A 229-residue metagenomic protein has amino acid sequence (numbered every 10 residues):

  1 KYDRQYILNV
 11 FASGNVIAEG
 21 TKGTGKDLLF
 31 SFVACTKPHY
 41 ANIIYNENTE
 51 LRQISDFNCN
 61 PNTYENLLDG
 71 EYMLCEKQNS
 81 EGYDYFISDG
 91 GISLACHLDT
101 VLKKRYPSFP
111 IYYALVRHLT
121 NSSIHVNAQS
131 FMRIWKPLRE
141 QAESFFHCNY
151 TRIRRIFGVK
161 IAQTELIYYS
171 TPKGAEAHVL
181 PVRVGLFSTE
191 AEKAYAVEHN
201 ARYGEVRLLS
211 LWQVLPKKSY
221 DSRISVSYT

Functional and structural regions predicted by a protein language model:
K1, L28-L29, S93: ASCE RecA-like P-loop NTPase motor cores that couple ATP hydrolysis to mechanical translocation on nucleic acids
Y2-V10: Pre-Walker A adenine-sensing motif
A12-C35: Glycine-rich P-loop/Walker A and Walker A-like loops and their local beta1-loop-alpha1 context in P-loop NTPases
N15-I17, P38, Y85-I87, S123-H125: Residue-level preference for the first positions of well-ordered beta-strands
C35-N42: Post-Walker A helix-loop "phosphate-sensing" segment adjacent to the P-loop in P-loop NTPases
N48-L115: Conserved nucleotide-sensing/catalytic segment adjacent to the nucleotide-binding pocket in NTP-handling enzymes
I92-V182: Replace "adjacent to P-loop NTPase cores in ATP/GTP-dependent enzymes" with "adjacent to NTP-binding cores
T229: Conserved small/polar residues in nucleotide/adenosyl-binding loops
